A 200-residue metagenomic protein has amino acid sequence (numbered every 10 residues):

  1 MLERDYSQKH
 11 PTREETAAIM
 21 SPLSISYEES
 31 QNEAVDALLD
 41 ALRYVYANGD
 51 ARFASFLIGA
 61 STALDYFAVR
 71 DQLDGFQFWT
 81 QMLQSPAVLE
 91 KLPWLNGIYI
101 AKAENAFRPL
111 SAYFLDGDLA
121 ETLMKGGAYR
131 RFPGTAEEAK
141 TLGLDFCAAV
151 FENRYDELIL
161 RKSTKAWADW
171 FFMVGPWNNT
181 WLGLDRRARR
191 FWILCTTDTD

Functional and structural regions predicted by a protein language model:
M1-G134: N-terminal "domain-start" segment
L2, A128-P133, E137-D200: Acidic, proline/glycine-rich low-complexity IDRs
